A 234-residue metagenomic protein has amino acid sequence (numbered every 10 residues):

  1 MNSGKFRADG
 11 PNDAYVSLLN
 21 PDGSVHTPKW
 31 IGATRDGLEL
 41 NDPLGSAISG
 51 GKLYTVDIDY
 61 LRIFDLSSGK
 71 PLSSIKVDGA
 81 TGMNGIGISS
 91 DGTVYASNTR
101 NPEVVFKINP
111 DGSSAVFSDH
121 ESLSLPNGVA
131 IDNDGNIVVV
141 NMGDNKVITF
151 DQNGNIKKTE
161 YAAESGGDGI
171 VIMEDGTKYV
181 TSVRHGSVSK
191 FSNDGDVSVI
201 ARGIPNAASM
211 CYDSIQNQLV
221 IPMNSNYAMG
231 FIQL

Functional and structural regions predicted by a protein language model:
M1-G4, D57, N98, N141 (+2 more regions): Recurrent small/Gly-Pro-centered beta-turn motifs in extracellular repeat architectures
M1-T27: Beta-propeller domains
N12-S17, Y60-R62, V104-K107, K146-I148 (+2 more regions): A short loop-to-beta-strand structural motif that recurs across blades of beta-propeller domains
L19-S24, D65-K70, I108-S113, F150-N155 (+2 more regions): Short loop/turn segments that connect beta-strands within beta-propeller blades
V25-G37, K70-K76, S113-H120, N155-Y161 (+1 more regions): A short beta-strand motif characteristic of beta-propeller blades
T34-K52, D78-A96, R100-P102, H120-N136 (+5 more regions): Beta-rich, blade/repeat-based domains predominating in secreted/periplasmic proteins but also intracellular
N41-F64, S68, L72: Acidic/His-rich segments in extracytoplasmic proteins that coordinate ligands and/or metal ions
M223-N226, F231-L234: Flexible, glycine-rich linker and terminal segments associated with outer-membrane beta-barrel/transport systems
